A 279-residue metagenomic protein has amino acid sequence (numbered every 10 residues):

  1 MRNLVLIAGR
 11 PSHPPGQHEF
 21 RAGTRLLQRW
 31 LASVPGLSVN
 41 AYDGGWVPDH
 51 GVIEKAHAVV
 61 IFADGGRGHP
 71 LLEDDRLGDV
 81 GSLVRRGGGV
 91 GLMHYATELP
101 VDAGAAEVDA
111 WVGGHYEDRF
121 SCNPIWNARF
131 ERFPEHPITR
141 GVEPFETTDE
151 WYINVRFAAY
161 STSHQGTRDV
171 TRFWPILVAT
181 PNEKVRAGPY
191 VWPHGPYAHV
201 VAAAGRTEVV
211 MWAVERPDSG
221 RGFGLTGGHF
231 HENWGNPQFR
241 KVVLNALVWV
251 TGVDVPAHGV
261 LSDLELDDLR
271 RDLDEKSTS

Functional and structural regions predicted by a protein language model:
M1, G23-L26, S33, V185 (+1 more regions): Extracellular ligand-binding/catalytic regions of CAZymes and related secreted enzymes and adhesion modules
V5-L6, S12-P100: Helical hinge/lid and interdomain linker segments adjacent to catalytic or ligand-binding clefts that mediate domain
I7, I176-V178, F223-G227: Active-site-proximal beta-strand elements of phosphoester/diester hydrolases
P11-S12, G66, T97-L99, T180-K184 (+2 more regions): Short, solvent-exposed loop/turn segments at secondary-structure junctions
H18-E19, D102-A106, A187-Y190: Short aromatic-enriched loop/helix-cap "lid" or pocket-rim segments at secondary-structure transitions that line
A32, D118, C122-D218: Catalytic beta-strand/loop cores that center a nucleophilic Ser/Cys/Thr and support acyl-enzyme chemistry
G66-P144: A glycine-rich, often tryptophan-bearing local segment used as a flexible ligand/cofactor-contacting loop or short
